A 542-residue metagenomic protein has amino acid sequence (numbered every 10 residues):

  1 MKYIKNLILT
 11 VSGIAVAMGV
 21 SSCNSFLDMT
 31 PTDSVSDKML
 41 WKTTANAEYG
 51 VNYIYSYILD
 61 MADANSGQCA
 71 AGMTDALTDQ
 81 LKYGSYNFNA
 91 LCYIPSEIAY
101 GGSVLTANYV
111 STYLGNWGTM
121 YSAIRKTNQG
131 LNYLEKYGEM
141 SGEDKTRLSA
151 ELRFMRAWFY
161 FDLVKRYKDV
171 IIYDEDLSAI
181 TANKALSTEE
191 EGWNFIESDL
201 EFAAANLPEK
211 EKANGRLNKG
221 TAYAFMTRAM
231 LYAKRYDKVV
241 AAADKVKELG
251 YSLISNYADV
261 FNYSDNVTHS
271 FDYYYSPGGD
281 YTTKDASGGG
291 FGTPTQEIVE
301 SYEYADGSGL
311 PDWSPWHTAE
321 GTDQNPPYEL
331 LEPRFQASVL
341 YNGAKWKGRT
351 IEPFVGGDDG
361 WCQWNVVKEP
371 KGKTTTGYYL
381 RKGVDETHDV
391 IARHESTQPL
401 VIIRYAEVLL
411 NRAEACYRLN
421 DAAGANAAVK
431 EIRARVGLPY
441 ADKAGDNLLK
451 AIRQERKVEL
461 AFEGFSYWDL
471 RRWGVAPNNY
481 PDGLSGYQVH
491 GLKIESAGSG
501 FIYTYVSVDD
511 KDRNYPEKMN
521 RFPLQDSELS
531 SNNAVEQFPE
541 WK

Functional and structural regions predicted by a protein language model:
M1-T10: Bacterial N-terminal signal peptides that target proteins for export
G19-S22: C-terminal motif of bacterial Sec signal peptides marking the signal peptidase cleavage site
N24, Y55, L81-K82, M120-A123 (+8 more regions): Long, intrinsically disordered, low-complexity segments
N24-L91, E201-A204, R216-Q363, Y480-S485: An aromatic- and glycine-enriched ligand-binding surface/loop that stacks and positions planar moieties
T43-N52, S56-A64, N87-Y167, N183 (+7 more regions): Conserved, well-structured interaction surfaces
I94-L105, T322-R404, W541: Flexible, polar/acidic helix-loop-strand segments at domain edges
